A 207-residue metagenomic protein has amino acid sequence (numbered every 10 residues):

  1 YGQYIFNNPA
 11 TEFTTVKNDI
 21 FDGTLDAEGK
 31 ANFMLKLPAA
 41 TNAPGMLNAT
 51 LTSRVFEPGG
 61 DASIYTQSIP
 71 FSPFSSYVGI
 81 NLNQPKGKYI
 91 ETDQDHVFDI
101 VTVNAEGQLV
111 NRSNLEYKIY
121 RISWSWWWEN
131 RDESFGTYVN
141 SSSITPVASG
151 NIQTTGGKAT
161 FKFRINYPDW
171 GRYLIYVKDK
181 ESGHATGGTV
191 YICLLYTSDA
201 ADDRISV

Functional and structural regions predicted by a protein language model:
Y1-G2, F6, N48-A49, I64-T66 (+1 more regions): Short flexible loop/turn segments that cap and initiate beta-strands
F6-D19, T137-A148: Short beta-strand and strand-turn-strand segments in soluble, beta-rich domains
K17, G23-L35, S143-G171: Glycine-centered loop-to-beta-strand initiation motif
G29, F33-L35, S53, I90-L109 (+1 more regions): Beta-strand-rich structural segments
A40-A49, D169-Y173: Short glycine/proline/serine/threonine-rich loop/turn segments at secondary-structure transition edges
F56-G60, K180-A185: Short acidic/polar inter-strand loop motif in beta-rich domains
I64-I69, A185-I192: Edge beta-strands of extracellular beta-sandwich domains
Y196-A201: Conserved small/polar residues in nucleotide/adenosyl-binding loops
